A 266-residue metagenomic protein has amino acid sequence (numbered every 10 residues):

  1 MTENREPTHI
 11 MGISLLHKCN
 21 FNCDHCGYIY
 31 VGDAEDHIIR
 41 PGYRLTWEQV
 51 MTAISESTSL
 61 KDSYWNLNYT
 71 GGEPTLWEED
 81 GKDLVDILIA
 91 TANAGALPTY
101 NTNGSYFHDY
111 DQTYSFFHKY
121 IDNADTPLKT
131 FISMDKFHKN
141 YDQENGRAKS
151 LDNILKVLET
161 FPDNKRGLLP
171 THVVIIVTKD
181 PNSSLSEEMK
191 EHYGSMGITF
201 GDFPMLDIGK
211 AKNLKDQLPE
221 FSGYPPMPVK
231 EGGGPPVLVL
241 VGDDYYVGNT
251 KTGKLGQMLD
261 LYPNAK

Functional and structural regions predicted by a protein language model:
M1-I29, Y64-Y69, K230-D243: N-terminal pre-triad scaffold of radical SAM enzymes
N4, Y43, R147, M227-G232: Aromatic-acidic/polar surface patches that form glycan- and anion
I10-L16, Y28-M196, G201: Conserved glycine-rich "GG(E/T)P / GGGxP" loop and the immediately following alpha-helix in the radical SAM core
I198-K266: Accessory C-terminal segments flanking Radical SAM cores
